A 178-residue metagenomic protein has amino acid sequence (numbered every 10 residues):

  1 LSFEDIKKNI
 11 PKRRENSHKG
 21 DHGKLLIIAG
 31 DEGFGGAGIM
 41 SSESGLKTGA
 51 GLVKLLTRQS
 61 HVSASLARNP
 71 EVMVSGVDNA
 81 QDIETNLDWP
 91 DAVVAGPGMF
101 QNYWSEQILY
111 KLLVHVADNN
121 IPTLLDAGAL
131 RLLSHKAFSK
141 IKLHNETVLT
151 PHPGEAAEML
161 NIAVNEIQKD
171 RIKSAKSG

Functional and structural regions predicted by a protein language model:
L1, L55-G178: Glycine-rich phosphate/dinucleotide-binding loop and adjoining beta-alpha-beta core of small-molecule
L1-I28, E32, P153, K173: YjeF_N-associated NAD(P)HX repair module
I6-P11, I28-D31, K47-L55, N102-Y110: Short low-complexity stretches enriched in small and charged residues
K8-K19, G36-I39, A127-L130, N145: Membrane-targeting and insertion segments and their boundary/processing signals
S17-N79: Substrate-binding N-lobe of the ribokinase-like
